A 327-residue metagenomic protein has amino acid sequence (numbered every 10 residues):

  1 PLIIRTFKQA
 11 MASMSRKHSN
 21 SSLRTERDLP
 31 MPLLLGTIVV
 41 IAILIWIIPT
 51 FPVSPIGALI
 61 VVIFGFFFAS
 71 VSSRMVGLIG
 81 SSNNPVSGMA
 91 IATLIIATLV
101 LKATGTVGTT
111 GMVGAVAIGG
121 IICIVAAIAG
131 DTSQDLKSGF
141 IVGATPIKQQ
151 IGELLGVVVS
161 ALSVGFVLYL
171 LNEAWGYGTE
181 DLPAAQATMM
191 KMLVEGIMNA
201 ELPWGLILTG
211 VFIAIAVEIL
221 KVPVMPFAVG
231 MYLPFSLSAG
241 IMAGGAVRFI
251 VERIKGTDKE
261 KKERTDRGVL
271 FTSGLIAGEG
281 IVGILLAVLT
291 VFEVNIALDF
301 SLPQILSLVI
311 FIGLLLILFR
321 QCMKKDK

Functional and structural regions predicted by a protein language model:
P1, L33-P49, V61-A69, L94-L101 (+7 more regions): Hydrophobic core segments of alpha-helical transmembrane domains in multi-pass membrane transport and ion-translocation
P1-I63, G152-E153, L298-I305, R320-M323 (+1 more regions): Signature of multi-pass transmembrane helix bundles
P1-S19, F67-M75, I128-I141, A246-K259 (+1 more regions): Juxtamembrane interface elements at the cytosolic ends of transmembrane helices in multi-pass membrane proteins
M14-P32, M75, S138-G143, M190-G196: Cytosolic juxtamembrane amphipathic/interface segments immediately preceding and feeding into a transmembrane helix
R27-L33, P52-P55, L59-F68, T104-A115 (+4 more regions): Membrane-interfacial loop-to-helix junctions in multi-pass transporters
I41-S133, I141, L170, D181: Membrane-embedded translocation segments of transport machinery
R74-V86, K102-T110, G120-I124, T132-L155 (+2 more regions): Hydrophobic alpha-helical bundle architecture
N172-N199: Membrane-interface interhelical connector segments
